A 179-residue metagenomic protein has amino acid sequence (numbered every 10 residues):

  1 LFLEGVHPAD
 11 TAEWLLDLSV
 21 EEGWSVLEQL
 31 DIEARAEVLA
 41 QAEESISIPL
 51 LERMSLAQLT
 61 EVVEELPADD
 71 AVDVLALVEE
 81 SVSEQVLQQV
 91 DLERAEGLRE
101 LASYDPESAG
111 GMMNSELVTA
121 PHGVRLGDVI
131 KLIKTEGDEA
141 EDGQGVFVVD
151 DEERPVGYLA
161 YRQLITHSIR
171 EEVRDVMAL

Functional and structural regions predicted by a protein language model:
L1-L179: Hydrophobic packing positions in regular secondary-structure scaffolds
